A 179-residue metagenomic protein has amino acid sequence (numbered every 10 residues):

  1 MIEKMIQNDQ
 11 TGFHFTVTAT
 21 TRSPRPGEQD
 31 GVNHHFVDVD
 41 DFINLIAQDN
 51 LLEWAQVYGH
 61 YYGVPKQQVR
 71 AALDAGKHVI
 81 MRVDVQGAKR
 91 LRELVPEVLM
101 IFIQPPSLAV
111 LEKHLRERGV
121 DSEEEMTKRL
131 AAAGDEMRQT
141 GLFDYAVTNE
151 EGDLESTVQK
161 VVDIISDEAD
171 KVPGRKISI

Functional and structural regions predicted by a protein language model:
M1-T11: A conserved segment at the C-terminal end of the G1
Q10-P24: Short beta-strand-centered segment that lines the nucleotide-binding/catalytic pocket of NTP-utilizing
T11-F13, V95-L99, G141-F143: Short glycine-/polar-rich loops that comprise or flank the Walker A/P-loop and associated switch/sensor motifs
T20-P24, V85-G87, P105-V110, E151-L154: Conserved nucleotide-binding/hydrolysis micro-motifs of P-loop NTPases
T20-V79, Q86: ATP-dependent small-molecule kinase phosphotransfer cores that center on conserved nucleotide phosphate-binding segments
V79-D84, E93-E117: Conserved phosphate-donor/acceptor-positioning beta-strand/loop module used by diverse small-molecule
Q86-L94, D121, M137: Conserved C-terminal guanine-recognition region of P-loop GTPase G domains, centered on the G4
E117-D121, D135-I179: NTP-dependent small-molecule kinase module
